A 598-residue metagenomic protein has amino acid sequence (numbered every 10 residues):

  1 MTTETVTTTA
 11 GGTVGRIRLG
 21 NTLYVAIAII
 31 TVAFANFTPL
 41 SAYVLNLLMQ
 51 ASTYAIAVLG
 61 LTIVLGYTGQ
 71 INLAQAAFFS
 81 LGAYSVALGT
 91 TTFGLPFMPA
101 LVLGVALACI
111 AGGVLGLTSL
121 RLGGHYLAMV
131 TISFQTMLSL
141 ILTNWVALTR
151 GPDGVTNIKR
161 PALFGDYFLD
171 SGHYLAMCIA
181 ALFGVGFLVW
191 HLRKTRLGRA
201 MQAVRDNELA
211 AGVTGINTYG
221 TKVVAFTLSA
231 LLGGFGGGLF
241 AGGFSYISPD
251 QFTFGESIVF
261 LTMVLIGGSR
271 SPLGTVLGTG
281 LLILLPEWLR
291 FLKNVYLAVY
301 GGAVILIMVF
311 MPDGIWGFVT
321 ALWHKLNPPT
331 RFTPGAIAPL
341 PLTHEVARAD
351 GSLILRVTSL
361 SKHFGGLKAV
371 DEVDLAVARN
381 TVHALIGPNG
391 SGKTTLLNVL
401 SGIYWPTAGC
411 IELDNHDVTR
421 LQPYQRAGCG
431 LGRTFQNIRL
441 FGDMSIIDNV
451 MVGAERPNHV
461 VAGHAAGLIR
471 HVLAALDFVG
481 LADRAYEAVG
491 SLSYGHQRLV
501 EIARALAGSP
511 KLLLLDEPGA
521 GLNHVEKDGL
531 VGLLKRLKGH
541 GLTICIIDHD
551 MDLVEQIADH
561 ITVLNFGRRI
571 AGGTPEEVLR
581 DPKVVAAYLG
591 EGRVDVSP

Functional and structural regions predicted by a protein language model:
T2-I337: Transmembrane alpha-helices and adjacent helix-loop boundaries
A33, L122, G186, E287 (+9 more regions): Residue-level detector of alpha-helix boundaries and kinks
A42, P99, V155, F164 (+11 more regions): A generic alpha-helix propensity feature with a strong bias for hydrophobic helices
R193, A203, I216, V346-A349 (+3 more regions): Residue-level marker of regulatory loop/turn positions in helix-turn-helix DNA-binding domains and in histidine
F318-L353, H459-R470: Pre-NBD coupling/linker segments of ABC/ABC-like ATPases
G351-R356, K362-P598: Glycine-rich phosphate-binding loops of nucleotide-dependent enzymes
